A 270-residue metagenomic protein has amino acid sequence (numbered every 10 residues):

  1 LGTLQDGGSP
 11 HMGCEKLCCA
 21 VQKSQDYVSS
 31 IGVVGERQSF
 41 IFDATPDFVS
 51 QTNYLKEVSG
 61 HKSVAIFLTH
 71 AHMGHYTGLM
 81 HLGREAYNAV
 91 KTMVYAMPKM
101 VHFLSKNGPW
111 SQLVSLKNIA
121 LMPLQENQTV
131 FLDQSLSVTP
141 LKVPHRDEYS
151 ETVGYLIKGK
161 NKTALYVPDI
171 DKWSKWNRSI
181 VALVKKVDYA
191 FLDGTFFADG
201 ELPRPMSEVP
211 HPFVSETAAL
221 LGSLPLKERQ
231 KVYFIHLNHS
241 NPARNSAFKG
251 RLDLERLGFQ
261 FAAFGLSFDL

Functional and structural regions predicted by a protein language model:
L1-G2, I41-D43, L136-P144, T163-I170: Active-site-proximal beta-strand elements of phosphoester/diester hydrolases
L1-S9, Y189, A198: Short, solvent-exposed beta-strand-terminating loops
D6-A71, T77-Y87, W176-A182: Pre-active-site segment of Zn-dependent metallo-hydrolases
S29-V33, V153-I157, F268: Short beta-strand scaffold segments in enzyme catalytic cores
I41-T45, S63-H75, L79, Y95-P98 (+4 more regions): Active-site neighborhood of phospho(di)ester-bond hydrolases with catalytic His/Asp-centered motifs
S63, K91, L116-N118, V187 (+1 more regions): Short, well-ordered alpha-helix to beta-strand connector turns
M97-T152, K160, L257-F268: Metallo-beta-lactamase
N161-T163, D171-S267: Cap/insert and terminal regions of metallo-dependent hydrolase folds
